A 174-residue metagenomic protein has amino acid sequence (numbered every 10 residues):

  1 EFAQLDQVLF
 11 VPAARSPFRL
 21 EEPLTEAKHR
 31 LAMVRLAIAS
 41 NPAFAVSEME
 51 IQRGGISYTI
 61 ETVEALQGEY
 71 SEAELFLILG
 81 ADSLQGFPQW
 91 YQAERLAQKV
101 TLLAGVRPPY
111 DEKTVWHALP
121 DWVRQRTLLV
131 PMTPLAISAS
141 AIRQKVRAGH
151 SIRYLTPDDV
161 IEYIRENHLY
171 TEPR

Functional and structural regions predicted by a protein language model:
E1-R174: Nucleotidyltransferase catalytic core that binds NTPs
